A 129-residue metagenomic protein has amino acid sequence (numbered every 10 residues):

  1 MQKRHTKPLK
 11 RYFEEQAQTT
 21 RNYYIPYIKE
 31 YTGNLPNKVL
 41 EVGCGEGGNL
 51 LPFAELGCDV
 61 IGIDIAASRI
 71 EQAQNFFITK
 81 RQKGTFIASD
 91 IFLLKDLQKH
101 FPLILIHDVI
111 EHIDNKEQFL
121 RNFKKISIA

Functional and structural regions predicted by a protein language model:
M1-K99, L103, H107, L120: Conserved N-terminal segment of class I S-adenosyl-L-methionine
D108-H112: A short His-aromatic
E117-A129: A short glycine-rich, Lys/Arg-flanked "PGG" loop and its adjoining helix->strand segment in the class I
